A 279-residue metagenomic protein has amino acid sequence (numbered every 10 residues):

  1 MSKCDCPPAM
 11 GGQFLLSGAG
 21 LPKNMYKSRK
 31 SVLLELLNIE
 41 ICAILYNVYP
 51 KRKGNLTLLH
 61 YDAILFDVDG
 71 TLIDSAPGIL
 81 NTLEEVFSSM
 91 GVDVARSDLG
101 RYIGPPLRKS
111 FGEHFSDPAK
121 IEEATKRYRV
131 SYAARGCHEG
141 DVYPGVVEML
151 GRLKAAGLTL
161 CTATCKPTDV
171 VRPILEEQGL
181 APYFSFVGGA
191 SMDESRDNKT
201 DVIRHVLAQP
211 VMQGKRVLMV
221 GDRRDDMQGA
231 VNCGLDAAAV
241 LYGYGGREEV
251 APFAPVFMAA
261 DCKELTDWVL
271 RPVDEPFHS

Functional and structural regions predicted by a protein language model:
C4-C6, C42: Cysteine-centered motifs
C6-P8, Q13-F14, R29, E35: Intrinsically disordered, low-complexity segments enriched in serine/proline and basic residues
G20-P22, S31: N-terminal, intrinsically disordered charge-dense segments
R29, L33, L37-F66, F277-S279: Non-catalytic pre-domain segments flanking phosphatase-related domains
T57-E148, R152, A156, D169-R172: N-terminal helical cap/lid subdomain that shapes the substrate entry/recognition surface in HAD-like hydrolases
A63, K199-M227: Conserved Lys-Pro-Asp/Glu-containing loop-to-beta segment of HAD-superfamily phosphomonoesterases, centered on
S88-M90, K109-F115, E139, K154-C161 (+2 more regions): Substrate-recognition/cap helix-loop segment adjacent to the acidic, metal-dependent catalytic center of Asp-based
M219-F257: Acidic, Mg2+-coordinating phosphoryl-transfer loop and its flanking beta/alpha structural elements, shared across
